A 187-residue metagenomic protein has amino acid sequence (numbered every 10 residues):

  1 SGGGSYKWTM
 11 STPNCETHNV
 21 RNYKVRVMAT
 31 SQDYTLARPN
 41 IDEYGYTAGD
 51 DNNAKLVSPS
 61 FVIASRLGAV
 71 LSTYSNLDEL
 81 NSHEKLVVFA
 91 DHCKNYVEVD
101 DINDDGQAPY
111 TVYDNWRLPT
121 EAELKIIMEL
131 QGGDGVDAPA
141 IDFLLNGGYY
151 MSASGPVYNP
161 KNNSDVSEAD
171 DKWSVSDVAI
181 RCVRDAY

Functional and structural regions predicted by a protein language model:
S1-V112, S174-Y187: Short, compositionally biased
N115: Mobile, glycine-rich extracellular loop/lid and propeptide segments that shape or gate substrate/ligand access
L118: Short aromatic/basic micro-patch
E121-Y187: C-terminal, surface-exposed recognition/capping segments
